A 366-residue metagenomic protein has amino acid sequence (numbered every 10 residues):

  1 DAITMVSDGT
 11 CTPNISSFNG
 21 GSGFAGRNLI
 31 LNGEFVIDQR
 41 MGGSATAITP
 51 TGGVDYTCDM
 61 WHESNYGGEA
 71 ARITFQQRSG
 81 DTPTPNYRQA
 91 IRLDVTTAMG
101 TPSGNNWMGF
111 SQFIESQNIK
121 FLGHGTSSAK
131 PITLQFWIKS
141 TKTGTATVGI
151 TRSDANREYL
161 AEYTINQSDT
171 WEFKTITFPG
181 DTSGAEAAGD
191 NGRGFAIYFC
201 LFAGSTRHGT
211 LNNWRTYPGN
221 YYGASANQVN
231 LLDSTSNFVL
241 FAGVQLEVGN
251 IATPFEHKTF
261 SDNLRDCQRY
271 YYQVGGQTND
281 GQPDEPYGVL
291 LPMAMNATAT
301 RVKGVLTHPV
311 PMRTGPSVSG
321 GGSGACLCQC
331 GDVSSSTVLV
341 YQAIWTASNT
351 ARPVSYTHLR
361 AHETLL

Functional and structural regions predicted by a protein language model:
D1-A25, P254-F255: Intrinsic low-complexity, repeat-rich intrinsically disordered segments enriched in small/flexible residues
S22, V229-L231, E247-V274: Extended recognition patches within non-cytosolic domains
A25-M108: Aromatic (Trp/Tyr/Phe) and Gly/Pro-enriched flexible surface segments
L29-Q39, V239-I251, C267: Extracellular, beta-strand-rich glycan-interacting domains
F35, F110-V148, I176-G184, G243-Q245 (+2 more regions): Extra-cytoplasmic beta-strand recognition segments
R157-A185: Extracellular carbohydrate recognition and processing domains and analogous Trp-centered ligand-binding platforms
T175-N237: Extracellular beta-strand ligand-recognition surfaces/modules
T357-T364: Conserved small/polar residues in nucleotide/adenosyl-binding loops
